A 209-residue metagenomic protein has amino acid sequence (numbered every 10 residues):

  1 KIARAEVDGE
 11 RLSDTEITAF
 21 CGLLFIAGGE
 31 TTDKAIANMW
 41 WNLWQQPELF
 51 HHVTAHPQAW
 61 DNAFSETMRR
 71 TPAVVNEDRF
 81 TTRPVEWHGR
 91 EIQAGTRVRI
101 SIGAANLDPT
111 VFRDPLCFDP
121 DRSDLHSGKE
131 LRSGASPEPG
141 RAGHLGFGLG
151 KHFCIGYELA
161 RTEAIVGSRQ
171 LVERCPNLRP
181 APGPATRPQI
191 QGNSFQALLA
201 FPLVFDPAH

Functional and structural regions predicted by a protein language model:
K1-H209: Cytochrome P450
